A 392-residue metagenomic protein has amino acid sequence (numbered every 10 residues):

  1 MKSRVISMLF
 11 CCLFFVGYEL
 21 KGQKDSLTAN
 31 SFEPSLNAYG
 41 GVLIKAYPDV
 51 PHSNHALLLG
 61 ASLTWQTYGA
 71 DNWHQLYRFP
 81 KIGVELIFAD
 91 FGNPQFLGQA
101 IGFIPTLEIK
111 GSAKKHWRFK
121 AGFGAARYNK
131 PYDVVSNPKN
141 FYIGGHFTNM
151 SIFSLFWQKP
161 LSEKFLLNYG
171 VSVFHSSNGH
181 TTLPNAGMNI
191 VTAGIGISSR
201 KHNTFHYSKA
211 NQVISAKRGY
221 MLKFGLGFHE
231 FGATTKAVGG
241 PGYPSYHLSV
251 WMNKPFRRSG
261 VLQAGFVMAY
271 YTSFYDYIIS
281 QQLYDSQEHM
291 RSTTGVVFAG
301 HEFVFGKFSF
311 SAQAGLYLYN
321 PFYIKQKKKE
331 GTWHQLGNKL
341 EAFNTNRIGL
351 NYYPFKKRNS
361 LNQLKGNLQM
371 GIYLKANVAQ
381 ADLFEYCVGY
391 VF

Functional and structural regions predicted by a protein language model:
Q23-S31, G69-F79, G111-W117, P160-F165 (+3 more regions): Short loop/turn motifs that connect adjacent beta-strands in outer-membrane beta-barrel proteins
N30, S53-L59, R78, L97-F103 (+8 more regions): Residues that define the transmembrane beta-barrel architecture of outer-membrane proteins
P34-A38, I82-V84, F119-F123, F153-L155 (+8 more regions): Membrane-embedded beta-strand positions of outer-membrane beta-barrel proteins
A38-I44, W65-T67, L86-G92, F123-N129 (+9 more regions): Transmembrane beta-strands of outer-membrane beta-barrel pores
A46-P51, Q95-G98, P131-N137, G179-A186 (+5 more regions): Outer-membrane beta-barrel translocator domains and adjoining extracellular loop/strand segments of Gram-negative
P48-H55, L76, D90-A100, A113 (+5 more regions): Solvent-exposed loop/turn segments connecting transmembrane beta-strands in outer-membrane beta-barrel proteins
A61, N189-S208, I348-L350, A381-F392: Outer-membrane beta-barrel "beta-signal"
R78-N129, K254-I324, K329, Y352 (+1 more regions): Gram-negative (and chloroplast) outer-membrane scaffold detector with strong preference for beta-barrel transmembrane
